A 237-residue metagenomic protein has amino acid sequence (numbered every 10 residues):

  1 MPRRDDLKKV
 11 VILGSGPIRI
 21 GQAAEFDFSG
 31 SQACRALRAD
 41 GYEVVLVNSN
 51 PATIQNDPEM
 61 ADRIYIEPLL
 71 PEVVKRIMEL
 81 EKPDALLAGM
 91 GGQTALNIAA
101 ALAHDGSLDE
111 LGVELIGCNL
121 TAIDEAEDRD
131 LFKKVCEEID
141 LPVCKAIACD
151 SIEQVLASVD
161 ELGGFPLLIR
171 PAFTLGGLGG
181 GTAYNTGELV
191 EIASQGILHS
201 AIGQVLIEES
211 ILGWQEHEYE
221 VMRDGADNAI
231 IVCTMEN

Functional and structural regions predicted by a protein language model:
M1-N237: N-terminal beta-alpha lobe that positions the nucleotide/phosphoryl donor in ATP/NTP-coupled carboxylate activation
